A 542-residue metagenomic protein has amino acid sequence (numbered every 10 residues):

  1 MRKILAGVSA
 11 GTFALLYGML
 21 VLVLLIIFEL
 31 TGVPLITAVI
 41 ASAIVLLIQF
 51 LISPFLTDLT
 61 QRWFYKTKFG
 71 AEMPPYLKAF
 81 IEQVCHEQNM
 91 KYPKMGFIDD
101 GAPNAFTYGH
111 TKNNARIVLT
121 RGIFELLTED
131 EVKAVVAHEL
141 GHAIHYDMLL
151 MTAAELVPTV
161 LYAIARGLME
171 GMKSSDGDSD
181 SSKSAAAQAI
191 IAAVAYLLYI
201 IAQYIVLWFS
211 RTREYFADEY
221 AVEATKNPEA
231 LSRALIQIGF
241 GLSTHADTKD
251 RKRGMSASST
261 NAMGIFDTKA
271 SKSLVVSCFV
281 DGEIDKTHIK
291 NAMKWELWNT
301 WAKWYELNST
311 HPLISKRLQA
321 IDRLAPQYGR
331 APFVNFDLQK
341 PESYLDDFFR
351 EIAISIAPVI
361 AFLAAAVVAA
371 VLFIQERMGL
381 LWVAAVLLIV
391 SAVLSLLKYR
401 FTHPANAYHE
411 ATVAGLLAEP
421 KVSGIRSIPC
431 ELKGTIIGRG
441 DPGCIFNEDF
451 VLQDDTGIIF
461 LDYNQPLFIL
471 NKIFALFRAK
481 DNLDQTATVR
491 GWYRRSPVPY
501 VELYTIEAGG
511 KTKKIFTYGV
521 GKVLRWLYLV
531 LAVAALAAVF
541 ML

Functional and structural regions predicted by a protein language model:
M1-Y108, P158-L207, G239-S243, S315 (+3 more regions): Hydrophobic or amphipathic, alpha-helical segments that drive membrane association/targeting
F69-G70, V118-A134, I205: Short pre-active-site segment immediately N-terminal to the catalytic Zn-binding motif
E87-N114, E170, S175-K183, W208 (+1 more regions): Active-site-proximal gating segments in proteases and membrane effectors
L119, A134-H142, Y146, E214-D218 (+1 more regions): Active-site recognition of the HExxH zinc-binding catalytic motif
L126-L127, E131-V132, L140, M148-A163 (+2 more regions): Extended, hydrophilic extramembrane loops/domains of integral membrane proteins
S423-C430, L467-R490: Short nucleic-acid-contacting surface segments enriched for D/E, G, S/T with interspersed K/R
R426-F446, T488-Y493: Structural detector for short beta-strands of small beta-barrel domains
G443-L470, I506-T512: OB-fold (S1/OB) nucleic-acid-binding surfaces
